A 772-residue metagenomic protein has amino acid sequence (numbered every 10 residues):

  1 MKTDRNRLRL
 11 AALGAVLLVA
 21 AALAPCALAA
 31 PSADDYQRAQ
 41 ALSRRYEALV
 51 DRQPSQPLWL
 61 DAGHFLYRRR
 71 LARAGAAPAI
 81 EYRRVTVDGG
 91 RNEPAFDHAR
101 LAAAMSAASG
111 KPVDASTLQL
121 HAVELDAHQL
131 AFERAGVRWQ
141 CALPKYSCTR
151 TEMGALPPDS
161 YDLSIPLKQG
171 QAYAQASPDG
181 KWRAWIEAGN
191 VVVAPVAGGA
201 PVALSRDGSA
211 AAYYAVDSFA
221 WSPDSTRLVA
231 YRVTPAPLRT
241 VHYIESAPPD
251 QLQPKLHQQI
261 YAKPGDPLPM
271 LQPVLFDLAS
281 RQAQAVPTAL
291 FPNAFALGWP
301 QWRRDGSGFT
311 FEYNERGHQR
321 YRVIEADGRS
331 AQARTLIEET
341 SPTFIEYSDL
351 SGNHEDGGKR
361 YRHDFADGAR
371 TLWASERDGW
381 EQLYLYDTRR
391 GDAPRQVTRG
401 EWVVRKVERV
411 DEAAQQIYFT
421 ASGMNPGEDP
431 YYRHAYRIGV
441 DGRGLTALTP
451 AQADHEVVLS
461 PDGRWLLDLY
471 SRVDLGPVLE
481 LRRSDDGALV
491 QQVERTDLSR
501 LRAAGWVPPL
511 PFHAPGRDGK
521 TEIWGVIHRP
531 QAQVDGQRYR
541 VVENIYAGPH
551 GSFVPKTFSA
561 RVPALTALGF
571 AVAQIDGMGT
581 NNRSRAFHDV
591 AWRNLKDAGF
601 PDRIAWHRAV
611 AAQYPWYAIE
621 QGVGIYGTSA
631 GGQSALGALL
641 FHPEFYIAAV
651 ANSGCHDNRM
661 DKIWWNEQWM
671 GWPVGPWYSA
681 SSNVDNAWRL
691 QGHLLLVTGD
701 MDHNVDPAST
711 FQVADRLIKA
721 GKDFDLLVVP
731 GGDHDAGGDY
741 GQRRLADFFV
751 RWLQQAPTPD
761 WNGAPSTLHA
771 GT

Functional and structural regions predicted by a protein language model:
M1, Q272-V274, R320, S653 (+1 more regions): C-terminal intrinsically disordered extensions
M1-K2, A30-P31, Q633: Short linear motifs centered on Gly/Pro in flexible linkers and helix caps
K2-A15: Bacterial N-terminal signal peptides that target proteins for export
K2-R5, D387, L445-L448, A630 (+1 more regions): Intrinsically disordered/low-complexity terminal segments and short unstructured peptides
D4-N6, G180, I260, F600: Short alpha-helical segments used as structural interaction elements across diverse proteins
L13-A15, A24, W665-E667: A periodicity- and composition-biased signal for non-globular, repetitive helical segments
V16-A22, A27-P477, L481-R482, S559 (+2 more regions): Beta-propeller folds
G63, T240, G298-W299, G306 (+2 more regions): Serine-hydrolase catalytic core recognition
